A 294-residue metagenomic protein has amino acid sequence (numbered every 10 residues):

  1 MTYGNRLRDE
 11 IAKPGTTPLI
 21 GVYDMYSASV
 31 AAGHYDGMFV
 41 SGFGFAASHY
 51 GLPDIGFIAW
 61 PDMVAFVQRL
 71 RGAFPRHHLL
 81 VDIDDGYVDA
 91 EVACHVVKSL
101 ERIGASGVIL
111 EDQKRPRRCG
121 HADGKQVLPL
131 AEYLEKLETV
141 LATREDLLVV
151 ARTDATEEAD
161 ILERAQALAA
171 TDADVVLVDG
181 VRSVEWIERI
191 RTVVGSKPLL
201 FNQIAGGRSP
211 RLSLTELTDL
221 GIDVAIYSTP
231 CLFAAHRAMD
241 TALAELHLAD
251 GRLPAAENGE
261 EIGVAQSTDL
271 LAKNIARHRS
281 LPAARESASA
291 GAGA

Functional and structural regions predicted by a protein language model:
T2-F201, G207-Y227, A234-D240, A244 (+1 more regions): Alpha/beta enzyme core
P230-A294: Extended, intrinsically disordered, low-complexity segments
